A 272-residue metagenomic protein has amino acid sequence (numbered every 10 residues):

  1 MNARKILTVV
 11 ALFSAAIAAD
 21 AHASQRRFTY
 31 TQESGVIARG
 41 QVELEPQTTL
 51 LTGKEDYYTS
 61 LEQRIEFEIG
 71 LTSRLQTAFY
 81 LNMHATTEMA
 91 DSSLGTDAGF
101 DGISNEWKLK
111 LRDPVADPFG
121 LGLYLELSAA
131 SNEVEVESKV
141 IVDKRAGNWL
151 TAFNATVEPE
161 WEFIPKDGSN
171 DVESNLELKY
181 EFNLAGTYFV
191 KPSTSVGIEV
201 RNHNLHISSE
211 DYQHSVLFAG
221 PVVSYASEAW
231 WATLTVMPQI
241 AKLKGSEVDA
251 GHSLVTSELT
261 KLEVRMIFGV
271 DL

Functional and structural regions predicted by a protein language model:
M1-R26: Cleavable N-terminal export/targeting peptides
H22-L272: Transmembrane beta-barrel domains of Gram-negative outer membranes and organellar outer membranes
